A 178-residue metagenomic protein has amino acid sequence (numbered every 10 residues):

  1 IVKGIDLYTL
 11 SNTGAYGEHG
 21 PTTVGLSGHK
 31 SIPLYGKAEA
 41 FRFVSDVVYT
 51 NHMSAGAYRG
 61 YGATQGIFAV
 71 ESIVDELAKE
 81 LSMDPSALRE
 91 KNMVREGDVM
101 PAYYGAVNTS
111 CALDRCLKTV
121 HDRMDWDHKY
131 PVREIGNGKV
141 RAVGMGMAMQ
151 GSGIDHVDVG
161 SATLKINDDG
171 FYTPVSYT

Functional and structural regions predicted by a protein language model:
I1-G28, E80-K118: Molybdopterin (Moco) oxidoreductase catalytic core of the xanthine/aldehyde oxidoreductase family
I1-G66, I135-Y177: Gly/Pro-rich active-site capping loops and adjacent beta-alpha segments that organize cofactor/substrate pockets
G25, A57-G60, D75, M100-Y103 (+2 more regions): A general structural-boundary detector
F41-S45, I73-D84, K91, R95 (+2 more regions): Change "in soluble alpha/beta enzymes" to "in soluble alpha/beta proteins
Y58-E96, N167-F171: Long hydrophobic segments that form regular secondary structure
M93-D169: Helix-loop-helix junctions that connect adjacent transmembrane helices in secondary transporters/permeases, recognized
